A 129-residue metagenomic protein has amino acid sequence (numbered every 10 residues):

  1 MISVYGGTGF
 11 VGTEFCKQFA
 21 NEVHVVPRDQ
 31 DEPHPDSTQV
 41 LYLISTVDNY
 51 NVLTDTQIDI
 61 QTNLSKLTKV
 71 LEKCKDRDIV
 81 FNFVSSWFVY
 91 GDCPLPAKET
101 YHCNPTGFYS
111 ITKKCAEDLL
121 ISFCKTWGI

Functional and structural regions predicted by a protein language model:
M1-N21: N-terminal Rossmann NAD(P)H-binding glycine-rich loop of SDR-like oxidoreductase domains
Y5, L43-T46, F81-W87: SDR active-site strand-loop-helix element
E14-Q18, K73, G91, L119: Rossmann-fold NAD(P)-dependent oxidoreductase module
E22-D31: A short beta-strand-loop structural module common to alpha/beta enzyme folds
H34-T62, K73: NAD(P)H-binding glycine-rich loop region in Rossmannoid oxidoreductase-like domains and their noncatalytic homologs
Q57, Q61-T68, T106, K114-C115: Conserved internal alpha-helix in NAD(P)-dependent oxidoreductase domains
T68-F108: Conserved Rossmann-fold NAD(P)-dependent oxidoreductase catalytic core, especially the SDR/UDP-sugar
N104-I129: Active-site Tyr-X1-5-Lys
